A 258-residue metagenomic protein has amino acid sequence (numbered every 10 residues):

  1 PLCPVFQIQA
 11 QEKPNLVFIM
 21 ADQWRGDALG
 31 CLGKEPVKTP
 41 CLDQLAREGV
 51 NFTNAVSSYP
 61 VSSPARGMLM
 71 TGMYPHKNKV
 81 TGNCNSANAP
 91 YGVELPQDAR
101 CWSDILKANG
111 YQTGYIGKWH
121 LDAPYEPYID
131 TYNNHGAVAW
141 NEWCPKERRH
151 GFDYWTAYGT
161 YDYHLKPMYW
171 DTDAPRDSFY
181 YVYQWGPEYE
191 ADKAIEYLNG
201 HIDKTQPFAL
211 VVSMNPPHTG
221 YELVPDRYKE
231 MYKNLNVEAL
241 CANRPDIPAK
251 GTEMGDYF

Functional and structural regions predicted by a protein language model:
P1-E12: Bacterial Sec-dependent N-terminal signal peptides
E12-V17, E48-T53, N109-G114, H150-D153 (+1 more regions): Loop/turn elements at helix/coil->beta-strand transitions in domains of secreted/extracellular proteins
P14, Q23-A28, L32-P36, P60 (+2 more regions): Active-site-proximal cap/lid insertion segments
F18-A21, R25-I116, L121-P127, T160 (+1 more regions): Active-site segment of extracytoplasmic enzymes that catalyze sulfate/phosphate-ester chemistry
V37, E94-D98, G136, E147 (+1 more regions): Soluble or luminal CAZymes and related metallo-dependent hydrolases
C41, C101, Y154, Y189 (+2 more regions): Alpha-helical elements of Rossmann-like donor-binding domains used by nucleotide-donor carbohydrate transfer enzymes
R66, M70-T71, Y125-F152, P216-A242: Aromatic- and acidic-residue-enriched segments that line the glycan-binding/catalytic groove of carbohydrate-active
